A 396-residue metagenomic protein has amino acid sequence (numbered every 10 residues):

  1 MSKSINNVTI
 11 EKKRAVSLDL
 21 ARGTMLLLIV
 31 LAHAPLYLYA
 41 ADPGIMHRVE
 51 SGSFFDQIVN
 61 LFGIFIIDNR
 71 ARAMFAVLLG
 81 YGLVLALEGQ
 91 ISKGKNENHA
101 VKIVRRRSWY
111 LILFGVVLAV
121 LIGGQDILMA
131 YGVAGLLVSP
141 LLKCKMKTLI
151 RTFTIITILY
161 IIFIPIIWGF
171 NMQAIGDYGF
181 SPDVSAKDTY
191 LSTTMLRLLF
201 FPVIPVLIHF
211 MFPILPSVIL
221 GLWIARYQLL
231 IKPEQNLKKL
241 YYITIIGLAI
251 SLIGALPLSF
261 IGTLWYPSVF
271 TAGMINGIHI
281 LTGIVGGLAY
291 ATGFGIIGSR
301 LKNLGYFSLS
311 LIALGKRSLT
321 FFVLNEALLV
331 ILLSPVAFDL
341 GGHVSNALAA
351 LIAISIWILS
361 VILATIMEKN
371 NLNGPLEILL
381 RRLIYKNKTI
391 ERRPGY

Functional and structural regions predicted by a protein language model:
S2-L79, A86: N-terminal signal-anchor module of multipass membrane proteins
R14-T24, L240-L248, G298-L328, L372-I384: Functional transmembrane helices that form membrane-embedded active or gating regions
S51-F65, D188-V203, W265-G273: Juxtamembrane membrane-water interface segments that cap and precede transmembrane helices
I58, N370-Y396: Membrane-proximal soluble regions of multi-pass membrane proteins
A73-E88, L128-L142, L207-K232, T282-K302: Specific transmembrane alpha-helix
L137-I155, W223-I246: Solvent-exposed interhelical
I155-Y227: Long hydrophobic alpha-helical segments that form multi-pass transmembrane helix bundles in integral membrane proteins
Y266-N370: Alpha-helical transmembrane segments of multi-pass integral membrane proteins
